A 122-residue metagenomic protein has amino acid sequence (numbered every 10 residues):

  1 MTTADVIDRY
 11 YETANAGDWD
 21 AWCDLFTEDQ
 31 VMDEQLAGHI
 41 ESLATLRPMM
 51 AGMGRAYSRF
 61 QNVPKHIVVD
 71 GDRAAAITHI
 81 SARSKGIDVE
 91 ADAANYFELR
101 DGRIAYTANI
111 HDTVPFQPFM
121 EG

Functional and structural regions predicted by a protein language model:
M1-E28: Short acidic-aromatic low-complexity motifs
W19-G71: A solvent-exposed, acidic/Ser-Thr-rich amphipathic alpha-helical stretch
F26, I80-A82, N95, H111: Short beta-strand segments enriched in hydrophobic/aromatic residues within well-folded beta-rich domains
V31, I87, R103-A105: Residue-level signal for well-ordered, solvent-exposed loop/turn and beta-edge residues enriched in charged/polar side
Q61-N62, V89-A94: Short, surface-exposed coil-to-beta transition loops
V69-I80: A short hydrophobic beta-strand element
A82-E90: Short, cysteine-centered beta-strand-loop-beta hairpins and adjacent loop/turn segments enriched in charged/polar
Y96-P118: Short beta-strand edge/turn micro-motifs at domain boundaries
